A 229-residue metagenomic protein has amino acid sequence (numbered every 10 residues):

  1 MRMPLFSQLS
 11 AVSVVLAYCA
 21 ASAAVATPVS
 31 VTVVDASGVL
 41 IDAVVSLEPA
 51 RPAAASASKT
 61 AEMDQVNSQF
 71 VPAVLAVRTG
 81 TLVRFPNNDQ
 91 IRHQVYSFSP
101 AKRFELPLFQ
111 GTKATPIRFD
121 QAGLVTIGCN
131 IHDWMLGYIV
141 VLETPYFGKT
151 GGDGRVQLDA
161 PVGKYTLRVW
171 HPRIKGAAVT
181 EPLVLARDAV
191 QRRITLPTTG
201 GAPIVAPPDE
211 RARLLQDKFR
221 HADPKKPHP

Functional and structural regions predicted by a protein language model:
M1-S13: Bacterial N-terminal signal peptides that target proteins for export
R2, S22-A24: A general, composition-driven signal for non-globular sequence regions
S10-S22: Bacterial N-terminal signal peptides
V25-D153, L158-P229: Extracytoplasmic copper-binding redox domains, predominantly the cupredoxin/blue-copper superfamily
